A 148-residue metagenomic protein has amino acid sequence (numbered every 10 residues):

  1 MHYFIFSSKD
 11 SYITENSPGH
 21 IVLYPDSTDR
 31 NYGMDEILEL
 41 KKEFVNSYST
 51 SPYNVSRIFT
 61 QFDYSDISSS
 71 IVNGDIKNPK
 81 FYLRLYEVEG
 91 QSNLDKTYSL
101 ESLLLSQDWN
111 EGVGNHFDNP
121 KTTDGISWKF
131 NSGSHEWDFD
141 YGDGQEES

Functional and structural regions predicted by a protein language model:
M1-S148: Secreted, disulfide-rich extracellular signaling modules
